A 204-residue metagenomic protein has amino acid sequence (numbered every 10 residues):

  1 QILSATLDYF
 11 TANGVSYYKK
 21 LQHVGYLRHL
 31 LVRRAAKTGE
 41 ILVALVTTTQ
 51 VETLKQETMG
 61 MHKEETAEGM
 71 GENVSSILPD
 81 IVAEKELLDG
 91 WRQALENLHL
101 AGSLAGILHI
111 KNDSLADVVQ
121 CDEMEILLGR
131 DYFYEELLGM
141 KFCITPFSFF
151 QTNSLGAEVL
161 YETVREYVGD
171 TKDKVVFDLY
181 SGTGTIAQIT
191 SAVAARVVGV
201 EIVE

Functional and structural regions predicted by a protein language model:
Q1-E204: Accessory RNA-recognition modules of RNA-modification enzymes
